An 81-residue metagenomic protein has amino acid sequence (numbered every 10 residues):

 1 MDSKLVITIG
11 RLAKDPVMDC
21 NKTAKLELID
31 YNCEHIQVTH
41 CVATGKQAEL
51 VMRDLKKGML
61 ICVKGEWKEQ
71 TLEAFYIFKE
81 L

Functional and structural regions predicted by a protein language model:
M1-L81: Single-stranded nucleic acid-binding surfaces, predominantly the OB-fold ssDNA-binding core
